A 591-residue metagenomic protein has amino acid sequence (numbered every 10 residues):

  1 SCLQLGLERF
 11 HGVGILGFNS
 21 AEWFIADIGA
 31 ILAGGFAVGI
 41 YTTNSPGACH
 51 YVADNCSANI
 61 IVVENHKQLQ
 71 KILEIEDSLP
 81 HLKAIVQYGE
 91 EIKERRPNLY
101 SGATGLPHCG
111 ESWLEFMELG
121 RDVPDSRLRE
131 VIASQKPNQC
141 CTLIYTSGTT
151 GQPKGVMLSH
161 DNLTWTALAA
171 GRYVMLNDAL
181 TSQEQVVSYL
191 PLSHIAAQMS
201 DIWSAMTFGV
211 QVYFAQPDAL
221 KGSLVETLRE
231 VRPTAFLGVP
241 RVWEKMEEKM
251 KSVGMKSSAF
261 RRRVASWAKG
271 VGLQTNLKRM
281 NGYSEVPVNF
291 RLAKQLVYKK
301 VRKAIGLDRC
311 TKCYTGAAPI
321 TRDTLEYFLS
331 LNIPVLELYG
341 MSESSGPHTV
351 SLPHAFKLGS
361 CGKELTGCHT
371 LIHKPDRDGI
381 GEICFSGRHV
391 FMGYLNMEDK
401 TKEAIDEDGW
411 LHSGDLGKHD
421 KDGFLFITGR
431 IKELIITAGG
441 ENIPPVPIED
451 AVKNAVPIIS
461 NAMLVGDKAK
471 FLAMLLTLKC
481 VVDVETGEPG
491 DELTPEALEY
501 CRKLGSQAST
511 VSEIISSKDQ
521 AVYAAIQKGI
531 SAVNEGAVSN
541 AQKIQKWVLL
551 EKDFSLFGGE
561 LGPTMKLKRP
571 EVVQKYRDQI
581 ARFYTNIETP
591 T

Functional and structural regions predicted by a protein language model:
S1-N44, Y189: Conserved AMP-binding/adenylate-forming
Q4-L5, L32-E118, A525: Structural core segment of the AMP-binding/adenylate-forming
Q87-E90, H108-Y145, Q152, D178-Q185: Conserved pre-ATP/AMP-binding loop-to-beta segment of ANL
C141-L168: Conserved AMP-binding A3 loop
T164-Q185, L192-K299, R309: Conserved AMP-binding/adenylation subdomain of ANL enzymes
L371-H373, R377-T437: Conserved ATP-binding/catalytic segment of the ANL
V390-F391, F424-K453, D483-Q520, N540-A541 (+2 more regions): Adenylate-forming
N461-M463, Q527-T591: Conserved C-terminal "lid"/linker of ANL adenylate-forming enzymes
